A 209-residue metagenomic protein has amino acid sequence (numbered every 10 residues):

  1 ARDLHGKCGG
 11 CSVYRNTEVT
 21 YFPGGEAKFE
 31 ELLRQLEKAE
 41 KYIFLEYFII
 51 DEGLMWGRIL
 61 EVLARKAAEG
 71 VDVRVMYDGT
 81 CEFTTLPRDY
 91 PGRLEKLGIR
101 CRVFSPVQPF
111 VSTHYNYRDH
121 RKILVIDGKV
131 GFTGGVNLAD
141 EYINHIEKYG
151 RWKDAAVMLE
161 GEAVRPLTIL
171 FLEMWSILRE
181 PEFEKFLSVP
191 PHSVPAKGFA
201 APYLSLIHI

Functional and structural regions predicted by a protein language model:
A1-I207: Charged, low-complexity intrinsically disordered terminal segments
